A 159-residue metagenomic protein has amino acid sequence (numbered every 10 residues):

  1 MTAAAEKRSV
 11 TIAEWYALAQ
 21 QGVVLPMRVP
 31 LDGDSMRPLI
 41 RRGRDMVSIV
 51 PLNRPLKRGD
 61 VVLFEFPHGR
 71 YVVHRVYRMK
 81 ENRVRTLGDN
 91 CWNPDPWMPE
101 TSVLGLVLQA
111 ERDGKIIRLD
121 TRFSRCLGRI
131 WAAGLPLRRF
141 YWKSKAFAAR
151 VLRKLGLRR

Functional and structural regions predicted by a protein language model:
A3-W92: Feature for secretory/organellar precursors and membrane-associated catalytic proteins
F64-R159: Acidic/glycine-rich C-terminal interaction modules and beta/coil loop segments that lie outside canonical DNA-binding
